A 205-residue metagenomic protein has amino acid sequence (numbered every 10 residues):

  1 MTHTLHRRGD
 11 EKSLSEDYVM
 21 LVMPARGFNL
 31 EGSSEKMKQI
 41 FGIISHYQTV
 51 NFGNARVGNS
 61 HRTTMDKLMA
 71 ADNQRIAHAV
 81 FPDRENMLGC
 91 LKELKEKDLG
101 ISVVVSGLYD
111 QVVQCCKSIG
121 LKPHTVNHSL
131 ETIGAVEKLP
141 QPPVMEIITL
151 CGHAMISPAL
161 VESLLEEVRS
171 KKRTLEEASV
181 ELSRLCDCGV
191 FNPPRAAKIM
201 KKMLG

Functional and structural regions predicted by a protein language model:
M1-L164, L175-P194: Conserved mixed alpha/beta catalytic, RNA-binding, or beta-rich assembly cores of soluble enzyme, regulatory
R169-L175: Juxtamembrane helix-boundary/capping and inter-helix hinge elements in multi-pass membrane proteins
P194-G205: C-terminal functional extensions of proteins
